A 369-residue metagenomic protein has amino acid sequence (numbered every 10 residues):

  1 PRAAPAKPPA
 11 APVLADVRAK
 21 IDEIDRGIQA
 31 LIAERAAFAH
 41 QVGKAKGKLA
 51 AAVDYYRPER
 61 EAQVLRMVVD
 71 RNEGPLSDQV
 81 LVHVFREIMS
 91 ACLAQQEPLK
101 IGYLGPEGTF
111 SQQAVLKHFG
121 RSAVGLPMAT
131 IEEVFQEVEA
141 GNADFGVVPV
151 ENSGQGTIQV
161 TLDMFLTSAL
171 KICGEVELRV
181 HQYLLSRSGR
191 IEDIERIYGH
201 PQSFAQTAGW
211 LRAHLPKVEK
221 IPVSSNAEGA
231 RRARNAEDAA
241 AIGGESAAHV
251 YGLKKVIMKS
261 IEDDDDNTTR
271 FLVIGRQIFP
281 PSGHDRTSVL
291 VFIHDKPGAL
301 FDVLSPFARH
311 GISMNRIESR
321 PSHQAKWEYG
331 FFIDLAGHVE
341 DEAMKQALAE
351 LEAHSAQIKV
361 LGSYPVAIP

Functional and structural regions predicted by a protein language model:
P1-P369: Domain-level signature for soluble enzymes in the chorismate/prephenate branch of the shikimate pathway
